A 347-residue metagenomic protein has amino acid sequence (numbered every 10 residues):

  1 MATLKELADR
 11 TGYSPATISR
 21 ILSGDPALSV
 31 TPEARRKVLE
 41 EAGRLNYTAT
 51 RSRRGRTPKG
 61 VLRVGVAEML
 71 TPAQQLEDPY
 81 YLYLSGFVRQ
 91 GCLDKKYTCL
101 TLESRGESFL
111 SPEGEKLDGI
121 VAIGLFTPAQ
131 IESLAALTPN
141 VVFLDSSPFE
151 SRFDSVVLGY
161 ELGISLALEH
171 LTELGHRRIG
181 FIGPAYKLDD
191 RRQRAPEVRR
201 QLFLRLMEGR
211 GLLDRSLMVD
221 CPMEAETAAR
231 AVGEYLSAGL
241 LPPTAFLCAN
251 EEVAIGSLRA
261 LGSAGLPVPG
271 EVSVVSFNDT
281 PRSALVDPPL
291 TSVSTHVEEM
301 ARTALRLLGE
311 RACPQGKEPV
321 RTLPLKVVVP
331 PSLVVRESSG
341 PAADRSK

Functional and structural regions predicted by a protein language model:
M1-K59: N-terminal helix-turn-helix DNA-binding module of bacterial transcription factors
S14, T48, L62, D118 (+2 more regions): Short acidic/polar active-site loop segments enriched in Thr and Asp
A42, C92, F203, M207 (+3 more regions): Conserved hydrophobic residues forming the short capping helix/wall of the S-adenosyl-L-methionine
P58-E173, L236-S237, L241, E252: Alpha-helical recognition/docking segments in bacterial nutrient-uptake and carbohydrate-utilization systems
T71-P79, E103-S108, V156-L166, I182-E208 (+4 more regions): Hinge/beta->alpha junction and helix N-cap segments in small-molecule ligand-binding domains
K116-I123, G180-G183, M218, G239-N250 (+1 more regions): Periplasmic-binding protein-like
A229-K347: Flexible loop/turn connectors
